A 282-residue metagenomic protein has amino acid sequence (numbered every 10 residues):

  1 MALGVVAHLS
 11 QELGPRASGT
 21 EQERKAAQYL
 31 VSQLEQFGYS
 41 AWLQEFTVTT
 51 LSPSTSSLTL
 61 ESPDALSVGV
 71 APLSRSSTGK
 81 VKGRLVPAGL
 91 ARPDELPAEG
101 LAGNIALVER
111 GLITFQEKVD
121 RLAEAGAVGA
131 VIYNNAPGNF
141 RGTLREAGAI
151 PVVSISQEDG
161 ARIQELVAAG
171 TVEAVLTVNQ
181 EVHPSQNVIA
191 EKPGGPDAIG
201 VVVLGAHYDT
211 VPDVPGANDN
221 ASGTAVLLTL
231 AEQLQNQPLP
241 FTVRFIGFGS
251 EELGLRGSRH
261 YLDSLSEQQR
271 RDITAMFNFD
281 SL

Functional and structural regions predicted by a protein language model:
G4-H8, K25-Q36, T114-E117, R121 (+5 more regions): Extracytoplasmic/secreted proteins, especially bacterial periplasmic and envelope-associated proteins
G4-I105, V178: Noncatalytic luminal/extracellular "stalk/propeptide" segments of secretory-pathway proteins
V5-H8, W42-L43, P87, I105-E109 (+6 more regions): Structural recognition of the beta-strand scaffold that forms the well-ordered cores of secreted hydrolase catalytic
Q11-R24, V31, S40, P87 (+6 more regions): Second-shell loop/turn segments in exported
P15-R16, Q36, S40, T47-T50 (+9 more regions): Solvent-exposed loop/turn segments at secondary-structure junctions within structured extracellular/periplasmic domains
T20, S67-I155: Extracellular/luminal Protease-associated
P63, P238-L239, F248-L282: Metal-dependent peptidase/peptidase-like ectodomains
G69-E95, R145-A217, T229-N236, P240-T242 (+1 more regions): Soluble metallo-hydrolase cores and metallopeptidase-like ectodomains found primarily in the secretory/periplasmic
